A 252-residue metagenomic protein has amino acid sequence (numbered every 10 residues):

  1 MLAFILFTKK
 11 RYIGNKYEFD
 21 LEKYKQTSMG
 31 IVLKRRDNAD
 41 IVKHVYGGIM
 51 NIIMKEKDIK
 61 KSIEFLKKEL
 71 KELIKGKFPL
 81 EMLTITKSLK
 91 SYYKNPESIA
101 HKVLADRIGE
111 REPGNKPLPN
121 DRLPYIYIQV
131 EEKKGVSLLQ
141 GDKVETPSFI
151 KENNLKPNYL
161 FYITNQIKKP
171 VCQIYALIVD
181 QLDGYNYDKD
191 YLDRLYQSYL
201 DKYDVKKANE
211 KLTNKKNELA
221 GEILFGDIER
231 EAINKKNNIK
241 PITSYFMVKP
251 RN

Functional and structural regions predicted by a protein language model:
M1-N252: DNA-dependent DNA polymerase catalytic subunits
